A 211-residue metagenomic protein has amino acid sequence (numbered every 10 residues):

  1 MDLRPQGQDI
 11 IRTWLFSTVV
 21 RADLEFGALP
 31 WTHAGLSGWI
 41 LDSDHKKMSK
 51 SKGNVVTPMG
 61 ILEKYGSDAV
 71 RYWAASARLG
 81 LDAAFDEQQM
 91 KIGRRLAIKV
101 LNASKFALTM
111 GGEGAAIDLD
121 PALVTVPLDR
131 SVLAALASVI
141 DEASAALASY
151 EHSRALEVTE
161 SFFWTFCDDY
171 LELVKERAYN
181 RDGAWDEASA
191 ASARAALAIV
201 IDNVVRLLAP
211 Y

Functional and structural regions predicted by a protein language model:
P5, D9-T18, D23, G27-W31 (+1 more regions): Helix-rich, typically C-terminal accessory recognition domains appended to large enzymatic cores
P30-I40: Long, charged, glycine-rich C-terminal linkers/tails
M48-S49: Generic structural signal for well-ordered beta-strand positions
V55-V56: A short acidic/small-residue loop/turn micro-motif
